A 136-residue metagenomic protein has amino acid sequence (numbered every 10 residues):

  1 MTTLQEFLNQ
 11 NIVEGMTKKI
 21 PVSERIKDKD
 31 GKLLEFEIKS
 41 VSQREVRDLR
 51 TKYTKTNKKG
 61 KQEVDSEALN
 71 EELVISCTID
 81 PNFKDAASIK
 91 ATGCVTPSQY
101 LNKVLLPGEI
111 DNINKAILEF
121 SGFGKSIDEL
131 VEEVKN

Functional and structural regions predicted by a protein language model:
M1-E14, I127, E133-N136: Low-complexity intrinsically disordered segments
M1-T2, M16, A91, V95: Intrinsically disordered/low-complexity terminal segments and short unstructured peptides
N11-I26: Short acidic, Pro/Gly- and aromatic-enriched capping/linker segments at domain boundaries
D30-N136: Short, surface-exposed, charged amphipathic helix/loop patches that serve as local interaction elements
